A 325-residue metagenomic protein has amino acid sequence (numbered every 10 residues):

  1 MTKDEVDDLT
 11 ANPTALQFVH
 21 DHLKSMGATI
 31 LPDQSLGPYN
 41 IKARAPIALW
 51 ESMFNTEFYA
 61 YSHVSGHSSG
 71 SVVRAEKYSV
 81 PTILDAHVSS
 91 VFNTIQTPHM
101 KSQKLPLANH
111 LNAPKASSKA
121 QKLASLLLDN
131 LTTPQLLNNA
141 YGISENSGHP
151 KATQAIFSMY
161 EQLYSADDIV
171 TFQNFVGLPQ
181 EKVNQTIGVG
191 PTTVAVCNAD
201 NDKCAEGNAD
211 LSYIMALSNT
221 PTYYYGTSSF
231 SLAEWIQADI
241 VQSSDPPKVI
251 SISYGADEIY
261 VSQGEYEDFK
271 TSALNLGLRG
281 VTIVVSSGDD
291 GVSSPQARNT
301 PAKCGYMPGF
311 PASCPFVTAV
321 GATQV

Functional and structural regions predicted by a protein language model:
M1-S35, K42-A43, I47-A322: Substrate-binding/charge-relay-adjacent region of secreted/lumenal peptidase catalytic domains
